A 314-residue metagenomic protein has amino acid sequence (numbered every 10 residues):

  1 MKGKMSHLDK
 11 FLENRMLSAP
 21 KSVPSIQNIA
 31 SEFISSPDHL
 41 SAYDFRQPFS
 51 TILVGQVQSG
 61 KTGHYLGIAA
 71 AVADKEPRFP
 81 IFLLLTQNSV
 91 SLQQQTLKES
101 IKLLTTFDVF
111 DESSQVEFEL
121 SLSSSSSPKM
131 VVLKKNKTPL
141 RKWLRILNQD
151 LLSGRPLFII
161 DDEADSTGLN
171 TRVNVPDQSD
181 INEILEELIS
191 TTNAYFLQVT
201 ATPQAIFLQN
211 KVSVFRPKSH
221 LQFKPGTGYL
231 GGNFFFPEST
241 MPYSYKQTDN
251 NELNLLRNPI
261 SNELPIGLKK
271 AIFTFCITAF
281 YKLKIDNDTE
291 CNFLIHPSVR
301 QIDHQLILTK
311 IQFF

Functional and structural regions predicted by a protein language model:
F11-V54: Conserved pre-motif I regulatory segment
R46-L53, P80-I81, S127-K129, T289-F293: Pre-Walker A (Motif I) flank of P-loop NTPase domains
Q47-G67: Walker A/P-loop
S59-G63, V90-Q94, T138-L140, S166-L169 (+3 more regions): Flexible loop/turn segments at secondary-structure boundaries
T62-H64, R78-T105, K135-N136, A201 (+1 more regions): Conserved Walker A/P-loop ATP-binding site and its immediately adjacent core in helicase/helicase-like ATPase domains
L97-E99, L103-V116, L151, R155-A164 (+1 more regions): Conserved C-terminal RecA-like helicase domain
S114-E163, T167-L188: Conserved RecA-like ASCE ATPase "motif II neighborhood" in helicase/translocase motors
R155-D161, D165, R172-D288, N292-Q301: Conserved P-loop NTPase catalytic core
